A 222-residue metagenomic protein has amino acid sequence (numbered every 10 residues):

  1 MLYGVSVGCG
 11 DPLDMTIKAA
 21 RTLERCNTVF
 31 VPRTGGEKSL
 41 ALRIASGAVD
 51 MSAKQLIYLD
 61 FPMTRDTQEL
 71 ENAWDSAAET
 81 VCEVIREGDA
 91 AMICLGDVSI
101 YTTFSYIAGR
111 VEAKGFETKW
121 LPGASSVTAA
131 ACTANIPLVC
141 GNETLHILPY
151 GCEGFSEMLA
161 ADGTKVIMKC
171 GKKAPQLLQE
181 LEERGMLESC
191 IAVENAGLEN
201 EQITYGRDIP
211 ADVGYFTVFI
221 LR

Functional and structural regions predicted by a protein language model:
M1-L13, I17-F116, I203-T204, D208-I209 (+1 more regions): Class I S-adenosyl-L-methionine
L2, A90, A160-R222: A contiguous loop/helix-start segment that scaffolds small-molecule binding in enzyme catalytic cores
C9-G10, T34-G36, F61-P62, A124-S125 (+3 more regions): Short, acidic/turn-prone active-site loops that include or flank metal/cofactor- and phosphate-binding residues
R21-T22, V84-I85, M92, P137-G141 (+3 more regions): Solvent-exposed alpha-helices and their adjacent loops that cap or buttress functional pockets in soluble metabolic
V31, Y58, M92-C94, W120-G123 (+3 more regions): General beta-strand structural signal in soluble alpha/beta enzymes
K54-I57, E117-K119, H146, S189: Conserved beta-strand segments of alpha/beta enzyme cores
T80-V84, Y150-M158, K172-L181: A short, acidic, amphipathic alpha-helical segment used as a generic capping/interface helix at domain edges
G96-A161, P210: Class I SAM-dependent methyltransferase SAM-binding "motif I" and its flanking Rossmann-like core
